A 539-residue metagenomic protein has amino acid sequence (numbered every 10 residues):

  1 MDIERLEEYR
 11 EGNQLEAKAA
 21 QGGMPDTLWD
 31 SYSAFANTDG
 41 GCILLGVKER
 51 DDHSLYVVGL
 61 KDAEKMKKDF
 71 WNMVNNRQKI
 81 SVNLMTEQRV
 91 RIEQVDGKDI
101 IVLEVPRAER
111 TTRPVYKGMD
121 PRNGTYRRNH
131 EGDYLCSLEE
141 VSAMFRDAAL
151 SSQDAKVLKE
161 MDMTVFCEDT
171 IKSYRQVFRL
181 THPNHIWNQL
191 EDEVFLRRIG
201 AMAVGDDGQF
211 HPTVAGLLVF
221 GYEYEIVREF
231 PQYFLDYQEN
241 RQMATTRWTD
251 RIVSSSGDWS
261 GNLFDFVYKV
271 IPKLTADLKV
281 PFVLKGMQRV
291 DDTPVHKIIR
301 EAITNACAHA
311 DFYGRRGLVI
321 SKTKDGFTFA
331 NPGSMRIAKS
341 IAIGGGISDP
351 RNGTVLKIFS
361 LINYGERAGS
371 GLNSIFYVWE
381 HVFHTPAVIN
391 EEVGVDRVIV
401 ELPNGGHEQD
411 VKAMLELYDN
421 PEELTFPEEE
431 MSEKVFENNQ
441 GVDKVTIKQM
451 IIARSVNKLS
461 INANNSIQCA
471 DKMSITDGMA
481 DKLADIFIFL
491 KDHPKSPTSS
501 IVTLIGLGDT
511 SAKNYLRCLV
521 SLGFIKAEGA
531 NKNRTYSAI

Functional and structural regions predicted by a protein language model:
M1-H296, T304-E433, T498, N514: Conserved N-terminal catalytic/coupling substructures associated with nucleotide/phosphate chemistry
D169-T170, P421-V435, N439, T446 (+2 more regions): Short amphipathic alpha-helical interface segments
V456, V520-A530: A short, conserved structural fragment
I467, I475-L483, P497, A527-I539: Short, cationic-aromatic polyanion-contact patches
L490-H493, Y515, L522: Short helix-capping/hinge SLiMs at alpha-helix to coil transitions
V502: The alpha-helix within a helix-turn-helix
L507-C518: Short amphipathic alpha-helical interaction segments
